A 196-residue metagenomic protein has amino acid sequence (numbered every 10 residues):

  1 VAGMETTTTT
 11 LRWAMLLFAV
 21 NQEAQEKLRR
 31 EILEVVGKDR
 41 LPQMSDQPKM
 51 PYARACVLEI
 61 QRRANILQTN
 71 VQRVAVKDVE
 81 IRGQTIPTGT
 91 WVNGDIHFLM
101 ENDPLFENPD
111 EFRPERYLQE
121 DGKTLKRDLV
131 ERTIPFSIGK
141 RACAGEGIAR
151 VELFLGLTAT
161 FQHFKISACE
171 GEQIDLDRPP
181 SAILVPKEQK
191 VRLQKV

Functional and structural regions predicted by a protein language model:
V1, T10-M15, I96, L153 (+1 more regions): Hydrophobic, repeat-rich solenoid/adaptor surfaces of innate immune receptors and signaling proteins
V1-L11, D39, D46, M50 (+1 more regions): Conserved cytochrome P450 catalytic core segment spanning the I/J/K helices
T6-A24, R29-E31, G147-H163: Cytochrome P450 catalytic-core helices
L33-V35, D39, D128-E131, K140-V196: Cytochrome P450 proximal C-terminal region
L41-G83, D103: Conserved cytochrome P450 K-helix E-x-x-R motif and the immediately C-terminal K′/meander segment
G94-T124: Conserved cytochrome P450 K-helix/beta-meander segment immediately N-terminal to the heme-binding cysteine loop
